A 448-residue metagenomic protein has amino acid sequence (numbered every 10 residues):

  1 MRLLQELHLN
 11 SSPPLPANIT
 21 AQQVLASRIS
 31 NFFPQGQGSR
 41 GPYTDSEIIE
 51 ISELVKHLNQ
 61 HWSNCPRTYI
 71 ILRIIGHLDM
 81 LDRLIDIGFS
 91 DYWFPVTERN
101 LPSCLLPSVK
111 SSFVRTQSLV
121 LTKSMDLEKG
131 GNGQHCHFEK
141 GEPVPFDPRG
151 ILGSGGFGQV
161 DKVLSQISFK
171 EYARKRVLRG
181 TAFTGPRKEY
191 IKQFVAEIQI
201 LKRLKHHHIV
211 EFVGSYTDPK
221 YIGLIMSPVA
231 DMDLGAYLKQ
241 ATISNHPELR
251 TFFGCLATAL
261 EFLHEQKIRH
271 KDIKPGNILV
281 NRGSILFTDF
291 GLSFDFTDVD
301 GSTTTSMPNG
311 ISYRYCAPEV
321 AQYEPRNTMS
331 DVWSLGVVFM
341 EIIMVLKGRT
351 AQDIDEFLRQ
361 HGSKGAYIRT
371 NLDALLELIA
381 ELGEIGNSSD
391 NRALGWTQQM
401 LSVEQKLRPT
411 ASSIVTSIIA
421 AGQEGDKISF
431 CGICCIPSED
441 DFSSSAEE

Functional and structural regions predicted by a protein language model:
M1-P143: Non-catalytic localization/regulatory regions flanking kinase domains
Q159-A182: Glycine-rich ATP phosphate-binding loop
E211-I222: Short beta-strand micro-motifs within the conserved protein kinase catalytic domain, predominantly in the N-lobe
V229-K239: Structural motif in protein kinase domains
F252-F253: Activation segment signature within eukaryotic-like protein kinase domains
H264-V280: Catalytic-loop of the protein kinase fold
G276-R314: Activation segment/activation loop of eukaryotic-type protein kinase catalytic domains
R326-W333, V337-E384: Conserved C-lobe activation region of Hanks-type protein kinase-like domains
